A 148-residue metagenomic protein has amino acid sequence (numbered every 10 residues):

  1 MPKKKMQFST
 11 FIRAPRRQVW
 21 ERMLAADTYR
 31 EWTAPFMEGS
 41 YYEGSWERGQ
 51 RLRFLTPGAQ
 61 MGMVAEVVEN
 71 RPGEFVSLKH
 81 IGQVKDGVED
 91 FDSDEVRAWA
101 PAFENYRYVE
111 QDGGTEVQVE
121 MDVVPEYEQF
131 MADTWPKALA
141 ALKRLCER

Functional and structural regions predicted by a protein language model:
M1-Y41: Hydrophobic ligand-binding cavity/cleft-lining segments
K3-F11, R51, G62, F75 (+2 more regions): Intrinsic-disorder/low-complexity, polar/charged segments enriched in Ser/Thr/Lys/Arg/Asp/Glu/Gln
V19-M23, Y29, L52, V67 (+4 more regions): Hydrophobic pocket/interface hotspot
A34-F36, G58-Q60, V124: Short beta->alpha connector loops
E38-Q50: A solvent-exposed, acidic/Ser-Thr-rich amphipathic alpha-helical stretch
E43-S45, P57-D112: Hydrophobic-ligand binding "helix-grip"
I81-K85, E120-E126: Short, solvent-exposed aromatic-acidic interface loops
E95-A100, D122-R148: A conserved amphipathic terminal alpha-helix motif
